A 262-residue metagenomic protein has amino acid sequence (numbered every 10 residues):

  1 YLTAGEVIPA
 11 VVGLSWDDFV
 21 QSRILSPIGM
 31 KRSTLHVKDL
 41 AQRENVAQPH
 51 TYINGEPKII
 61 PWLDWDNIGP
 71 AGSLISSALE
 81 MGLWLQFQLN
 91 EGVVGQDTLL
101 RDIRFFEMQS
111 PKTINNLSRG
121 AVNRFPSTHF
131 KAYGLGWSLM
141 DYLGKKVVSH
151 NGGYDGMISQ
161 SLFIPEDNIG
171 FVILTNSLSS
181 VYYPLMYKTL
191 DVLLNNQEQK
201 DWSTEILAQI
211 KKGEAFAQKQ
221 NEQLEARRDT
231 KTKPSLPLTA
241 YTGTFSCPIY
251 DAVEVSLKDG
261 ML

Functional and structural regions predicted by a protein language model:
Y1-G5: Well-ordered alpha-helical segments within folded domains of soluble proteins
P9-S22, S26, K58-L262: Catalytic loop of the DD-peptidase/beta-lactamase superfamily, centered on the K-T-G motif and neighboring
I28-S33: Short helix- or helix-capping micro-motifs that position conserved polar/aromatic residues at function-defining sites
H36-K38: Outer-membrane beta-barrel and related beta-rich outer-membrane complex signature in Gram-negative bacteria
A41-A47, T51: Non-catalytic beta-strand/loop surface segments
T51-P57: Acidic-glycine-rich active-site phosphate/pyrophosphate-binding loop
